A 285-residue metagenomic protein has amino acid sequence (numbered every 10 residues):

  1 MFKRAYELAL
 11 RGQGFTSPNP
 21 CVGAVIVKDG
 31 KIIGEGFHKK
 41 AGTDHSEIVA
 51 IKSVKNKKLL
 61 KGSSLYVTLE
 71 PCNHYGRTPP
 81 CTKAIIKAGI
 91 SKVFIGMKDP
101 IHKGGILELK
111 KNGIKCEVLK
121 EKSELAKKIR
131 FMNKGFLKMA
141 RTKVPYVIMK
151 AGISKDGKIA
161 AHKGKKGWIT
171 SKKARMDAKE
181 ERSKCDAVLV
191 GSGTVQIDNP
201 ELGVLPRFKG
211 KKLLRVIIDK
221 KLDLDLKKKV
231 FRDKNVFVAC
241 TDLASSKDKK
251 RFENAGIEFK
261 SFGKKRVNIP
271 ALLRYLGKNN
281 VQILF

Functional and structural regions predicted by a protein language model:
M1-F15, I32, K57-K58, Y75-F285: Zinc-dependent deaminase
S17-N19, H45, G210: A generic fold-level signal
S17-V22, K61-S64, T68: Acidic, glycine-enriched active-site microenvironments
C21-G30, A151-G152: Short beta-strand scaffold segments in enzyme catalytic cores
K31, E35-F37: Histidine-/acidic- and/or cysteine-rich, low-complexity loops and terminal segments associated with membrane
F37, D44-E47, L65-I86: Local cysteine-cluster metal-coordination motifs and their immediate loop/turn environment, predominantly Fe-S cluster
K39-K52, T170-M176: A short, polar/charged loop-to-alpha-helix boundary motif
